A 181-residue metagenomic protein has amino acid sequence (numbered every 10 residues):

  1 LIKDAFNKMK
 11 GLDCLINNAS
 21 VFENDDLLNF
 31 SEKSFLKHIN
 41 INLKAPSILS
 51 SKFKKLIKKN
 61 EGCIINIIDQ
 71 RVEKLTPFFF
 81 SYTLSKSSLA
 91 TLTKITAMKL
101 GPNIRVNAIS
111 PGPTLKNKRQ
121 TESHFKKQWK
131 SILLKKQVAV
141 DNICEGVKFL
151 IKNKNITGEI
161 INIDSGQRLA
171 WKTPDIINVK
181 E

Functional and structural regions predicted by a protein language model:
L1, I16, L49-F53, I57 (+2 more regions): Hydrophobic positions on the long internal alpha-helix of Rossmann-like NAD(P)-dependent oxidoreductase domains
G11-D13, L56-Q70, P102-I104, E159: Active-site loop of short-chain dehydrogenase/reductase
N18-E23, G166: Conserved NAD(P)H cofactor-binding loop of Rossmann-fold oxidoreductase domains
D26-L27, S34-I39, Q128: Substrate-binding pocket helix/loop in short-chain dehydrogenase/reductase
C63-S88, T93-G101, P113, Q167: Catalytic loop of short-chain dehydrogenase/reductase
A90, L100-T114, I156-I163: Conserved Rossmann-fold SDR core element
V140-I163, R168-L169, D175: C-terminal substrate-recognition "lid" of short-chain dehydrogenase/reductases
